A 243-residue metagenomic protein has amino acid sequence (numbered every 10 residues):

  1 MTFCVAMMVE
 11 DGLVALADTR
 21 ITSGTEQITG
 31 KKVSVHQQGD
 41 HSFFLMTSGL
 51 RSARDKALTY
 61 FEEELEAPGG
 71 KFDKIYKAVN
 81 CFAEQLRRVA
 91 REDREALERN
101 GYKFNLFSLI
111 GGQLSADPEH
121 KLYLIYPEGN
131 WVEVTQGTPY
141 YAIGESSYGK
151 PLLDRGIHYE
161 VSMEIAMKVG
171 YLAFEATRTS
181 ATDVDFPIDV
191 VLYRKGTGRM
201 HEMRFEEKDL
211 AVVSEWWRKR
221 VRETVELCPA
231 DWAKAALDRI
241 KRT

Functional and structural regions predicted by a protein language model:
T2-M8, L13-A15, S34, L106-L114 (+2 more regions): Short beta-strand scaffold segments in enzyme catalytic cores
C4-F104, I143-E164, V212-T243: Conserved short S/T/G-enriched processing/targeting/catalytic segments and their helical context
H36-S52, Y171-D189: A structural-propensity feature for long, helix-poor, extended segments
T47-G49, I110-L114, L124-P127, E145 (+1 more regions): Short, structured patches in soluble enzyme cores that scaffold and shape functional sites
E92-G101, N105-Y123, G129-W131: Internal active-site segments that recognize and position negatively charged phosphoryl groups and nucleotide moieties
G111, D117-P118, M203, K234-T243: Accessory "access/gating" subregions that flank catalytic or transport cores
E119-H158, E164, V169-L172: Conserved mixed alpha/beta catalytic, RNA-binding, or beta-rich assembly cores of soluble enzyme, regulatory
T177-V191, T197-V213, L227, D231: C-terminal binding/interaction regions
